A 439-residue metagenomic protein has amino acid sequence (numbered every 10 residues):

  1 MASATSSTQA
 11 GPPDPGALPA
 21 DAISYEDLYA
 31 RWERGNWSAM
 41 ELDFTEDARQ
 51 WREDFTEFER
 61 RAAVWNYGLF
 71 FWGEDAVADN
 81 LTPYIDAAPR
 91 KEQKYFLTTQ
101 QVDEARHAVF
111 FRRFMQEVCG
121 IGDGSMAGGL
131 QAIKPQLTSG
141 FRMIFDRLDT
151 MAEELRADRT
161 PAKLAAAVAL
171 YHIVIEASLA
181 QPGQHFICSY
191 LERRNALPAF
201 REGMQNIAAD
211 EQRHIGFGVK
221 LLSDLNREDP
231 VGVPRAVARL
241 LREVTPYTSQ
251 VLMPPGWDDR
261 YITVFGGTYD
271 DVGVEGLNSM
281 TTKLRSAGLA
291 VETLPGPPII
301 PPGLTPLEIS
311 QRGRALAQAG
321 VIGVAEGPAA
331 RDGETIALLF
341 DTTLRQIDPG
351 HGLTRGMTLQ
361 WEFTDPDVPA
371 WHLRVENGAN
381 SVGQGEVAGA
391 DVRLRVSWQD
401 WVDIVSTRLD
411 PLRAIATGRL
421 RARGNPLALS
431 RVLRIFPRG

Functional and structural regions predicted by a protein language model:
A2-V324, T364: Non-heme di-metal
E292-G439: Feature captures hydrophobic
